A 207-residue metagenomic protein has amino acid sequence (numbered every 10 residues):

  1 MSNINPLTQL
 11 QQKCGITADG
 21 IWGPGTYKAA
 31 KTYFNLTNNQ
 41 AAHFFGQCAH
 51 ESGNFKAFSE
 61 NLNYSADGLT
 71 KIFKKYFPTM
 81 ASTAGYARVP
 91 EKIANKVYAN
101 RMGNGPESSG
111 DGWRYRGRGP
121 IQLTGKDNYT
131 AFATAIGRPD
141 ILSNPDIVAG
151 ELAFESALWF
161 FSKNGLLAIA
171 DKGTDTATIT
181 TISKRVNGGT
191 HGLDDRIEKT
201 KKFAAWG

Functional and structural regions predicted by a protein language model:
N3-A18: Extended, structured, electrostatic nucleic-acid-contact surfaces
L10, A49-F160: Peptidoglycan-targeting cell-wall enzymes and recognition modules
D19, K184-G207: Low-complexity, Gly/Ser/Thr/Pro-rich intrinsically disordered linker/tail segments
K31, F45-C48, A133, A157-L158 (+3 more regions): Non-transmembrane alpha-helical segments in soluble domains of secreted/periplasmic/extracellular proteins
L36-Q40, W113-R116, L152, D175-I179: Extracellular/periplasmic catalytic domains that process cell-envelope and extracellular macromolecules
N38-G53: Active-site-adjacent structural elements in enzyme catalytic domains
C48-E51, D171-G192: Acidic helix/loop microenvironments that form the catalytic cleft of cell-wall polysaccharide enzymes
